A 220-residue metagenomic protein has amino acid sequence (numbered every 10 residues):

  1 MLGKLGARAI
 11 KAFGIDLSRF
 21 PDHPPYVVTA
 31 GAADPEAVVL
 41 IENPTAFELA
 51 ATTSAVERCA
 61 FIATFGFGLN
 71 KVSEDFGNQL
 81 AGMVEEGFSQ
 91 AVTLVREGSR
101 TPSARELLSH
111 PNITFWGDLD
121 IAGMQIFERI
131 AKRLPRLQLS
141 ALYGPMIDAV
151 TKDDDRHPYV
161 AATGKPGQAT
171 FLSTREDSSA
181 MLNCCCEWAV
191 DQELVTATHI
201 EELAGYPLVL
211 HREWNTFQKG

Functional and structural regions predicted by a protein language model:
M1-N112, I121-G220: Nucleic-acid enzyme cleavage-core boundary/entry regions
D118: Catalytic palm subdomain of template-directed nucleic-acid polymerases, centered on the conserved carboxylate motif
